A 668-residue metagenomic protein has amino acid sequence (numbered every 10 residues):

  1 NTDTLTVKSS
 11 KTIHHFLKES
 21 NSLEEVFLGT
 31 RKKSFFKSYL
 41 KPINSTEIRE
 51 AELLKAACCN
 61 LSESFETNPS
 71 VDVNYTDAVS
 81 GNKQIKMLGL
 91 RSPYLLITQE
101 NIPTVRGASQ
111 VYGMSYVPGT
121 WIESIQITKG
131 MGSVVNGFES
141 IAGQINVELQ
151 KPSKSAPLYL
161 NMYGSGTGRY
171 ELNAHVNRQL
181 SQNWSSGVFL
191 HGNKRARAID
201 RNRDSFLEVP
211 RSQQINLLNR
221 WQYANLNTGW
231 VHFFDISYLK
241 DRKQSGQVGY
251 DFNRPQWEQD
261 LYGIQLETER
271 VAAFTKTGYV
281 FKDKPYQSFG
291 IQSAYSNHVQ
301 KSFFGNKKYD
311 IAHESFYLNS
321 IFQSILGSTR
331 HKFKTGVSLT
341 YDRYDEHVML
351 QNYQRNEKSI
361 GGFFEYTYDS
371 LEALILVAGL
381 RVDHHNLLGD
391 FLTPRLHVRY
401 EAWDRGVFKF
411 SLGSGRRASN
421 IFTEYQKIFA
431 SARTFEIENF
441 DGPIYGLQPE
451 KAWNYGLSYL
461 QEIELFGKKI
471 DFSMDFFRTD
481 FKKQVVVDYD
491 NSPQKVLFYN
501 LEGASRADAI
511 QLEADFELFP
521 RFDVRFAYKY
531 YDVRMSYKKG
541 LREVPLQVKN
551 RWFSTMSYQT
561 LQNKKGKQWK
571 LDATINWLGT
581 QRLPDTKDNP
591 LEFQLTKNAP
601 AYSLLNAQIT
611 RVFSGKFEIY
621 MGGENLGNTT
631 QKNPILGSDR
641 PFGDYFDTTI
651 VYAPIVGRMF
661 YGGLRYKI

Functional and structural regions predicted by a protein language model:
V7-L54, S62, S92: Short, acidic, small-residue-rich periplasmic hinge/interaction motif at the N-terminus of Gram-negative outer-membrane
S62-R106: Extracytoplasmic beta-strand/coil segments of soluble accessory domains associated with Gram-negative outer-membrane
Q84, I102-K129, L217: Short acidic/polar hinge/loop motifs at secondary-structure boundaries that mediate gating or recognition
Y116-P157: A beta-strand signature from Gram-negative outer-membrane beta-barrel systems, especially the internal plug domain
R195-N216, Q222-Q287, Y295-H313: Flexible loop and strand-edge segments within Gram-negative outer membrane beta-barrel domains
S288-S302, E401, K409, Y445-N500 (+1 more regions): Membrane-embedded beta-barrel scaffold of Gram-negative outer-membrane proteins
R416, K482, W577-T586, T610-I668: C-terminal beta-signal and adjacent terminal beta-strands/loops of Gram-negative outer-membrane beta-barrel proteins
F472-F481, N500-P584: Gram-negative outer-membrane beta-barrel transporters
